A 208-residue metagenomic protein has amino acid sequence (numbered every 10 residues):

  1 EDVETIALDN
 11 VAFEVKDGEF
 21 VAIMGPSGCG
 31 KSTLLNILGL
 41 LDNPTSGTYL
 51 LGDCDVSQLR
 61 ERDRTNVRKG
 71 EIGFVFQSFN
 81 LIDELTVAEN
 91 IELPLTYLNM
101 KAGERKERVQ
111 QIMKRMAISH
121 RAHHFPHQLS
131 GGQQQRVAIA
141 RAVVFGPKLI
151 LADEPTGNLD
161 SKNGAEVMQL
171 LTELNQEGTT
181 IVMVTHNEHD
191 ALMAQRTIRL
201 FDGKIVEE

Functional and structural regions predicted by a protein language model:
E1-T197: ABC family nucleotide-binding domain
T197-E208: H-loop (His-switch) and adjacent beta-strand-loop-beta switch element of ABC-type ATPase nucleotide-binding domains
